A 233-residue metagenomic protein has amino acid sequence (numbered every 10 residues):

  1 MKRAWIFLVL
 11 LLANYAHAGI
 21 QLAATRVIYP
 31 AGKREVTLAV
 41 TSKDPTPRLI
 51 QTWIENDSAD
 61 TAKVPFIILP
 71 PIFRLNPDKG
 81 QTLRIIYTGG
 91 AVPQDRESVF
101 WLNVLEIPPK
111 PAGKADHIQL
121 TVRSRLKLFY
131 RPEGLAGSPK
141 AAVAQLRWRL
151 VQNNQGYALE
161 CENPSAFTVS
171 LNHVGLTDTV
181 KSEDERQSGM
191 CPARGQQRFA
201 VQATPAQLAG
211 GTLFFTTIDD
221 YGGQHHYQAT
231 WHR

Functional and structural regions predicted by a protein language model:
M1-A4: Positively charged n-region of N-terminal signal peptides that target proteins for export
A13-Y15: N-terminal signal peptide c-region/cleavage motif recognized by signal peptidases
A18-V40, S138-N153: Beta-sheet-dominated interaction scaffolds and their linkers
Q21, A39-I86, N172, D178-V180: Surface-exposed binding patches on compact interaction domains or structured appendages
V40-D44, L159-S165: Asparagine-centered strand-capping/turn motif at beta-strand->loop junctions
K63-V92, K181-Q207: Intrinsically disordered, low-complexity Pro/Gly/Ser/Thr-rich segments with frequent PxxP/GP/PP motifs and embedded
G90-L135, Q207-R233: Terminal connector regions
S170-R233: Structured core of small recognition/catalytic domains
